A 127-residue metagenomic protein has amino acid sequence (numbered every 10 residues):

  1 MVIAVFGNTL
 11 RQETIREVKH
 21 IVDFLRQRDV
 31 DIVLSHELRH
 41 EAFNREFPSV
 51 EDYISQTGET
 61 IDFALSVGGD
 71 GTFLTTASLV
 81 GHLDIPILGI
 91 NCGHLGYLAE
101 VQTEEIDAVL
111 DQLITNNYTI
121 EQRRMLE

Functional and structural regions predicted by a protein language model:
M1-I3: Extreme N-terminal starter segment of soluble prokaryotic enzymes
L10, D70-T72, L95: Short glycine-rich anion-binding loops that position phosphate/pyrophosphate groups of nucleotides and phosphorylated
T14-I15, G71-A77: Short glycine/serine/threonine-rich phosphate/pyrophosphate-binding segments that cradle anionic phosphate groups
V30-E37: Short internal beta-strands
S49-I61: Short acidic low-complexity segments
L83-V101: Short, acidic/small-residue loops that bind anionic groups at enzyme active sites
Y97-E127: Catalytic core of DAGKc-family lipid kinases
